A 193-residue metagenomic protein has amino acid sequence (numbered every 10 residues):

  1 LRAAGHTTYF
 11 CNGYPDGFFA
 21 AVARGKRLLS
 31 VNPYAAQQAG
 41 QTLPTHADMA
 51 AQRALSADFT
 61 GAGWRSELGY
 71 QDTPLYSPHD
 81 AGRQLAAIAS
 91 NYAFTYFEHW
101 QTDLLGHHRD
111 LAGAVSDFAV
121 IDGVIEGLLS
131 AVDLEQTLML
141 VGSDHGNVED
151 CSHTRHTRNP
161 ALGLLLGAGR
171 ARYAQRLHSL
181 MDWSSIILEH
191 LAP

Functional and structural regions predicted by a protein language model:
L1, Y92-W100, D117, I125 (+3 more regions): Beta-strand elements within well-structured catalytic alpha/beta cores of enzymes that handle phosphate/sulfate esters
L1-A93, E98-H107: His/Asp/Glu-rich, glycine-adjacent segments that coordinate divalent cations and/or stabilize oxyanion chemistry on
G69, R109-A112, A171: Short coil/turn segments at secondary-structure junctions
P74-A81, D117, I121, L180: Phosphate/oxyanion-binding active-site loops and adjacent basic polyanion-contact surfaces
R83, T95, D103-T137, D150 (+1 more regions): A long, amphipathic alpha-helix that forms part of the scaffold/cap immediately adjacent to metal-dependent active
L134, L138, G142-A168: Catalytic cores of processing enzymes, dominated by hydrolases/peptidases, characterized by acidic/His-rich
R155-H190: Substrate-binding rim/cap in mid-to-C-terminal beta-strand-loop elements of soluble/periplasmic
